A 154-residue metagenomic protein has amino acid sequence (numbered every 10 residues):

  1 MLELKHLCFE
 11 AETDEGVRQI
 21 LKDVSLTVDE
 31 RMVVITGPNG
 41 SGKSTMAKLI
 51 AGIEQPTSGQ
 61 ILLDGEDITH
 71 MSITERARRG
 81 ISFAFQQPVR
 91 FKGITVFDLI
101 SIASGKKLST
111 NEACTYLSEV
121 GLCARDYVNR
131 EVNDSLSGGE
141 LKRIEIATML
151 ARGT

Functional and structural regions predicted by a protein language model:
L2, Q19-L21: Conserved structural motif at the start of ABC-family nucleotide-binding domains
M32, F83-R90: ABC ATPase nucleotide-binding domain signature
T36-N39: The feature captures the beta-strand-to-loop junction immediately N-terminal to the Walker
A51: Helix-to-loop junction immediately C-terminal to a conserved catalytic motif
G59-E66, R79, E112: Conserved ABC transporter NBD signature motif
D67-S82: ABC ATPase NBD coupling module
Q87, G93-E112: Q-loop/switch helix immediately C-terminal to the Walker
E145-I146: Hydrophobic anchor residue at the start of the ABC signature
